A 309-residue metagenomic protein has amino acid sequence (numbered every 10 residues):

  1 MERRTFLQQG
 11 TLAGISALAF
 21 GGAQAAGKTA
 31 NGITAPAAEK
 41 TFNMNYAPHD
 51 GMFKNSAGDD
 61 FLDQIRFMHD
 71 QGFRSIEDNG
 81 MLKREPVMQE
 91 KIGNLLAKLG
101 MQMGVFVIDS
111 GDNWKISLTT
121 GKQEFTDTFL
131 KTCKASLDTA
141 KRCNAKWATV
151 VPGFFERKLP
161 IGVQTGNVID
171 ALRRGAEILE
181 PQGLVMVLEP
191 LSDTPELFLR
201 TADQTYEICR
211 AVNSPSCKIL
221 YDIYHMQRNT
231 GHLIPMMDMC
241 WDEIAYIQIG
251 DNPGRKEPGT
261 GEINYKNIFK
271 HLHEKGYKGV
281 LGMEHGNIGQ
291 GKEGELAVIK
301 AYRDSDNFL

Functional and structural regions predicted by a protein language model:
M1-N55, D59-H69, N144, L199-Y221 (+1 more regions): Histidine-acidic metal/acid-base catalytic patches
G10-A19, I33-K40, L99, L118-K218: Active-site acidic/histidine proton-transfer and metal-coordination neighborhood in alpha/beta enzyme cores
E39-G51, D109-L118, P152-F155: N-terminal small/glycine-rich loop or linker at the start of catalytic domains across soluble metabolic enzymes
M52-K54, L82, D109-D112, F154-E156 (+4 more regions): Active-site-proximal loop/turn and secondary-structure-junction residues that shape catalytic pockets, frequently
F67-P86, G111: N-terminal substrate-binding region of glycoside hydrolase catalytic domains
D78-L96, P152-E156: Glycine-rich, proline-tolerant flexible connector loops at the mouths of alpha/beta enzymes
